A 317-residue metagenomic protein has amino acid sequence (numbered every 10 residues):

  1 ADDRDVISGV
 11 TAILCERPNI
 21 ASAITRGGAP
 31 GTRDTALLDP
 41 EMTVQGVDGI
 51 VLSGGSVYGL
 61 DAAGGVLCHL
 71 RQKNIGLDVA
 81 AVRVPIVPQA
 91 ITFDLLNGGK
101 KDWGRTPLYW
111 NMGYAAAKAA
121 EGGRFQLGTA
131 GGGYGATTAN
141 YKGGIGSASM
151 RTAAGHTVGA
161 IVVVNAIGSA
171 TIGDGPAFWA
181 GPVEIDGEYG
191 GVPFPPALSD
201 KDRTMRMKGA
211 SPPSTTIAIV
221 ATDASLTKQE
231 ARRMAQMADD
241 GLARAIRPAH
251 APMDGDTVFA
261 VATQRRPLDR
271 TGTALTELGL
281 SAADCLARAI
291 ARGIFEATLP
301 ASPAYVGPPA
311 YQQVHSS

Functional and structural regions predicted by a protein language model:
A1-V57, D61, Q72-S317: A structural signal for small-residue-enriched, beta-sheet-centric alpha/beta enzyme cores and oligomeric scaffold folds
G65-L70: Active-site-adjacent structural elements in enzyme catalytic domains
